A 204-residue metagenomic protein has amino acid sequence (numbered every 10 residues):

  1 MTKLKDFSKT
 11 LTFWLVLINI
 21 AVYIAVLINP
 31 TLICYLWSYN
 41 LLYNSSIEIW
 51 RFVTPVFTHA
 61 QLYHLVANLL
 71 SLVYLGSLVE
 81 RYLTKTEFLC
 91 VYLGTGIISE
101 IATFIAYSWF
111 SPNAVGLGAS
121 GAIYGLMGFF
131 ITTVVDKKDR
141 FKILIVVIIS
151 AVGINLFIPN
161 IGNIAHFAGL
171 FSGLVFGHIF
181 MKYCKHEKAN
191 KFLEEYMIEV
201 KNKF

Functional and structural regions predicted by a protein language model:
M1-F204: A detector for small-residue-rich transmembrane helices and their helix-helix packing motifs
